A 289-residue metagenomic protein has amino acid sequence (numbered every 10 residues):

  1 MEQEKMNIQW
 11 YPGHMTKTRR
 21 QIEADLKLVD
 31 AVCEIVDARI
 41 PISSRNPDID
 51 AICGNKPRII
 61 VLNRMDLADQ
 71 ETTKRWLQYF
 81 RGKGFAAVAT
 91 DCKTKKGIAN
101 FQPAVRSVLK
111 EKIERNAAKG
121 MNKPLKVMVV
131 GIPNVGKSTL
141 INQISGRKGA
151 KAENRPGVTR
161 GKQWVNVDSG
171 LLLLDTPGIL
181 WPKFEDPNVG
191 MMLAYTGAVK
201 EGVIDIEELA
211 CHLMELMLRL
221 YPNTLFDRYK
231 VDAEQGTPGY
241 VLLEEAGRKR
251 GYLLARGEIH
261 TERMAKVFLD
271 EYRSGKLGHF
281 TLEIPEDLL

Functional and structural regions predicted by a protein language model:
M1-A31, R39-D48, I52-R58, M65 (+2 more regions): Helix-rich effector regions associated with P-loop NTPase G domains
E34, I60-L62, V129: Structural beta-sheet core signal
P47-D50, K74-L77, Q102-A104, N142-S145 (+1 more regions): Short, glycine/charged-enriched secondary-structure capping and boundary segments
D66-G131, G149, Y252-L253, I259: Canonical P-loop GTPase G-domain recognition
C92, I141, L171-L174: Conserved active-site beta-strand-loop modules that form the wall/rim of enzyme catalytic pockets and either contain
N100, A104, T139, H212 (+1 more regions): Alpha-helical scaffold segments in soluble metabolic enzymes
K112-N116, N142, K148-N154, L220-L225: Short, structured loop/turn "capping" segments at alpha-beta junctions
K126-G146, A150, T176: Glycine-rich phosphate-binding P-loop
